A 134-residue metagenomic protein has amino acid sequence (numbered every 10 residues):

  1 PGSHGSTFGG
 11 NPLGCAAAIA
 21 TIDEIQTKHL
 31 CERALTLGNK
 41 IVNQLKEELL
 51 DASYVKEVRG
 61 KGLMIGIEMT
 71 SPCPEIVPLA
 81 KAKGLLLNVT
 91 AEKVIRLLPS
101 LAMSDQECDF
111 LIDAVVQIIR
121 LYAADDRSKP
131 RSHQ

Functional and structural regions predicted by a protein language model:
P1-Q134: Conserved N-terminal phosphate-binding loop of PLP-dependent enzymes in the Aspartate aminotransferase
